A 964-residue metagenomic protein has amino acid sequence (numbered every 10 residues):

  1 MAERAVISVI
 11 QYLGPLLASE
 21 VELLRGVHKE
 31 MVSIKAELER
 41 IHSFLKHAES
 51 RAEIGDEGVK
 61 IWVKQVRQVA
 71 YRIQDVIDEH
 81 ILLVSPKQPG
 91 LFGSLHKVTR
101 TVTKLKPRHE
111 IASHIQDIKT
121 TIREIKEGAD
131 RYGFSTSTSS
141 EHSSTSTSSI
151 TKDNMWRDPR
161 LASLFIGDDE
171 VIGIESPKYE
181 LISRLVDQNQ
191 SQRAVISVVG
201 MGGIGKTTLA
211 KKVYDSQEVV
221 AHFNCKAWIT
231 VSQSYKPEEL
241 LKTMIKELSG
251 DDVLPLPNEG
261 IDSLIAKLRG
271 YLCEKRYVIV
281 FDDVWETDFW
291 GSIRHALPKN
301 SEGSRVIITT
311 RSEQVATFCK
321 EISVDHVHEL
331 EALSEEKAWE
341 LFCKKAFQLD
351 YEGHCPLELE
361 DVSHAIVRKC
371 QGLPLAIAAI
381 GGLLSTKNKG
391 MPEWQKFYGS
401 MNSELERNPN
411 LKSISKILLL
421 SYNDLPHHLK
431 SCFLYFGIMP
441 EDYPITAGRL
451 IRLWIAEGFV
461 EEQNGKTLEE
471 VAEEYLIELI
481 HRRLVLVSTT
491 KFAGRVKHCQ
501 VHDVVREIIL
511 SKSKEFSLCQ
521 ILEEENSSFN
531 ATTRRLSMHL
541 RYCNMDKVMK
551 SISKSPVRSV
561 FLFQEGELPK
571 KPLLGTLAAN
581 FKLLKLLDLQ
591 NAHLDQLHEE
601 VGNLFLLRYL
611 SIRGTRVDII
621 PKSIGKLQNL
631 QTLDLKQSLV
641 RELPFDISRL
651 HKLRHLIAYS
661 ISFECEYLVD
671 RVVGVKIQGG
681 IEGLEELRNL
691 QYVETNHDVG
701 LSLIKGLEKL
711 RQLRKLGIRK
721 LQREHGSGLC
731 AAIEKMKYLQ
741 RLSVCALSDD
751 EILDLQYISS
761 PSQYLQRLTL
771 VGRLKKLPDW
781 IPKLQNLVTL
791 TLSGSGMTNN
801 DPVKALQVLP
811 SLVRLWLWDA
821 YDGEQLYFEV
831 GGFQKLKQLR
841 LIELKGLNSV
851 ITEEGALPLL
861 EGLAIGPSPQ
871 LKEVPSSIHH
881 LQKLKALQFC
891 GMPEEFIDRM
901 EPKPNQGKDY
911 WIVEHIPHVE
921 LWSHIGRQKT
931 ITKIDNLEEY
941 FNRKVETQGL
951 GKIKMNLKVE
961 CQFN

Functional and structural regions predicted by a protein language model:
M1-G58, A805: N-terminal amphipathic alpha-helical segments
V32, F92-G202, T208-K211, Y398 (+10 more regions): Regulatory and partner-binding modules of innate immune sensors/adaptors
H42-G55, M244-N258, E302-S304, S312-K430 (+5 more regions): Non-catalytic, charged helical/coil tracts that couple and regulate nucleotide-powered enzyme cores
V69, V76, L82-L91, K97 (+14 more regions): Surface-exposed helical/coil interface segments that assemble multiprotein signaling complexes
T121-I204, T208-N224, T230-Q233, T243 (+8 more regions): N-terminal flanking helix/linker immediately upstream of nucleotide/cofactor-binding cores
K236-T243, L254-V280, W285, S301 (+2 more regions): Mid-core helix/loop region of P-loop NTP-binding domains shared across ATPases and GTPases
R269-Y271, Y277, N300-S301, E525-R534 (+6 more regions): Cross-kingdom leucine-rich repeat
L586-L589, Y609-I612, T632-L635, I657-A658 (+2 more regions): Short beta-strand elements of solenoid repeat domains
